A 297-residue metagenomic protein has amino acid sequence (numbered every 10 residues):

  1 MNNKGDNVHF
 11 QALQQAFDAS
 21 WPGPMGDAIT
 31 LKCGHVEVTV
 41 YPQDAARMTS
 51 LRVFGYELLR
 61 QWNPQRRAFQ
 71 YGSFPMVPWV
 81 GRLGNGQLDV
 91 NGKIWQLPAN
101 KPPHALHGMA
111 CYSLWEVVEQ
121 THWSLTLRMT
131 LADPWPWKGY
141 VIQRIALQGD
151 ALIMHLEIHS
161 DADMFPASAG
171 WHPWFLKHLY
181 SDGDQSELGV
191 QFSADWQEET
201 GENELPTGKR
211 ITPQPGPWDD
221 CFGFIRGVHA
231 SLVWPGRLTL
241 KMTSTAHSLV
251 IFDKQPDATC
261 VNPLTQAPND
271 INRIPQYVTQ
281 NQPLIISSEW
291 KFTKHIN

Functional and structural regions predicted by a protein language model:
N2-G5, H9, L13-Q15, W95-Q96 (+2 more regions): Active-site/ligand-binding surface loops and adjacent short beta/alpha elements that line catalytic pockets across
N2-I94, V228-A246, Q282-I296: Beta-strand-rich N-terminal accessory domains
F10, K93, P98-Q148: Extended, loop-rich substrate-binding clefts of extracytoplasmic carbohydrate-active enzymes
I29, L125-L127, V141-Q143, M154 (+3 more regions): Hydrophobic residues positioned within well-ordered beta-strands of beta-sheet architectures
P42, M129-P173, H178-Y180: Acidic, contiguous internal or C-terminal segments within carbohydrate-active enzymes that form a structured patch used
D89-K93, V118-S124, A146-A151, L179-Q185 (+1 more regions): A short, structured loop/turn motif at beta-sheet edges
I142-R144, R273-V278: Beta-strand-rich interaction surfaces with strong enrichment in secreted/lumenal proteins
W234-P268: Glycine-rich active-site loops that engage anionic ligands at enzyme catalytic sites
